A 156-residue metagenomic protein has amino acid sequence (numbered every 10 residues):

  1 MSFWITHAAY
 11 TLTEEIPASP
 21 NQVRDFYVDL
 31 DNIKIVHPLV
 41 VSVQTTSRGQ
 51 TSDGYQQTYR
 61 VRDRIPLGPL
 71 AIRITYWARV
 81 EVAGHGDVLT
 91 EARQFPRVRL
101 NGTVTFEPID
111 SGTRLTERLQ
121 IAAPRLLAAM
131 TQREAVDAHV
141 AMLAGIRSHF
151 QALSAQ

Functional and structural regions predicted by a protein language model:
M1-S52: Hydrophobic ligand-binding cavity/cleft-lining segments
F3, T45-R93, G145-L153: Glycine-rich portal/gate segments that line the openings of hydrophobic small-molecule binding cavities
A9-T11, A71-W77, V98-T103: Short, surface-exposed coil-to-beta transition loops
T13-E15, R60-R64, W77-E81, T103-E107 (+1 more regions): Residue-level recognition of well-ordered beta-strand positions that form the cores of beta-sheet-rich folds across
P17-P20, R48-D53, E81-G86, T105-R114: A short, structured loop/turn motif at beta-sheet edges
S19-D25, E134, A138, M142: Short amphipathic alpha-helical segments
V23-F26, I33, V80, L115-E117 (+1 more regions): Hydrophobic pocket/interface hotspot
E91-V140: Beta-strand/loop substructures that line and gate deep hydrophobic ligand-binding cavities in soluble
